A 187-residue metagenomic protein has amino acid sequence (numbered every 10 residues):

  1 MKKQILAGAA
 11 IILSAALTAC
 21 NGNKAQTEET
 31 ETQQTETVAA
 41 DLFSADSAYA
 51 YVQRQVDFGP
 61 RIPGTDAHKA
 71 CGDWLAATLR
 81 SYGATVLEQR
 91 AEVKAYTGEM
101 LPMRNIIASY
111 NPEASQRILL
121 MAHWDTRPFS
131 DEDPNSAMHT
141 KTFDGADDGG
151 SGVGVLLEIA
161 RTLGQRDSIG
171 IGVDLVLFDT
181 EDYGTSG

Functional and structural regions predicted by a protein language model:
M1-G8: Bacterial N-terminal signal peptides that target proteins for export
A16-A19: C-terminal motif of bacterial Sec signal peptides marking the signal peptidase cleavage site
A25, T32-C71, Y82: N-terminal capping segment at the start of a domain
E36-L42, D57-D66, V93-Y96, M138-G149 (+1 more regions): Second-shell loop/turn segments in exported
S47-D57, A70, W74-S81, S151-E158 (+2 more regions): Extracytoplasmic/secreted proteins, especially bacterial periplasmic and envelope-associated proteins
Q55, Q89-A91, Y110-N111, M121-D125 (+2 more regions): Active-site-proximal beta-strand/loop segments in catalytic clefts of secreted hydrolases
P60-E113: A non-catalytic alpha/beta surface segment that caps or lines the substrate-entry region of metallo-dependent hydrolase
T140-G187: Acidic/histidine-rich catalytic neighborhood of metal-dependent amide-processing enzymes
